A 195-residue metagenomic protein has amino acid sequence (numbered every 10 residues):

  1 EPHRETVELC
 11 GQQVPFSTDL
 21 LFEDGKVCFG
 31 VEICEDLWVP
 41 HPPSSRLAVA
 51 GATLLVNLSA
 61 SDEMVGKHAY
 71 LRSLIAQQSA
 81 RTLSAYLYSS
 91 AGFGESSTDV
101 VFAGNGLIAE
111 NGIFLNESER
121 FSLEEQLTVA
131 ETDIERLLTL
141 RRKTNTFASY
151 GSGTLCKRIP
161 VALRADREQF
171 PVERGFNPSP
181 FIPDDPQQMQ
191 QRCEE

Functional and structural regions predicted by a protein language model:
E1-E195: Enzyme catalytic cores with a strong preference for nitrogen-chemistry domains
